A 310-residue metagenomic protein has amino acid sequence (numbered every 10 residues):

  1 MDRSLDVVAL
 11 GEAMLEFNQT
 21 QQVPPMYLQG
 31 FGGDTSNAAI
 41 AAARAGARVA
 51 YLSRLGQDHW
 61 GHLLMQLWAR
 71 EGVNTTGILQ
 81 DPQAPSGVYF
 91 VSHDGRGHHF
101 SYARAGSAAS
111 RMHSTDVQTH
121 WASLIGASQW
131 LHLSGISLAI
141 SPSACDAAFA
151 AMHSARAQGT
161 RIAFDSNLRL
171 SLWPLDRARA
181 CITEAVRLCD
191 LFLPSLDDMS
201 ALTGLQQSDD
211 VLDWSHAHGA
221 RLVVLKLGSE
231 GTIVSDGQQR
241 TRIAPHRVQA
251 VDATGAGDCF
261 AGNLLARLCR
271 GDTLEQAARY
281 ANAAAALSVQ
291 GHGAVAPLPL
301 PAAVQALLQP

Functional and structural regions predicted by a protein language model:
M1-N74, V251: Glycine-rich phosphate/adenosyl-contacting loop at the front of the ribokinase-like
M1-V8, H153-A157, G204-P310: Conserved phosphate-binding/catalytic region of the ribokinase-like
A9-L10, G77, A163-F164, L193-P194 (+1 more regions): General beta-strand structural signal in soluble alpha/beta enzymes
A42, S195, G257: Short, conserved phosphate/pyrophosphate- and ester-handling motifs at nucleotide-, phospho-/glycolipid
R48-G135, A306-P310: Conserved N-terminal subdomain of the carbohydrate kinase-like
G61-V73, A155, R179-L188, V248: Short, electropositive alpha-helical surface patch
S123-L124, E184-A185, H216: Structural alpha-helical scaffold elements that stabilize or flank donor/cofactor-binding regions in carbohydrate
W130-D213, E230-G231: Conserved beta-alpha-beta core of the PfkB/ribokinase-like small-molecule kinase fold
